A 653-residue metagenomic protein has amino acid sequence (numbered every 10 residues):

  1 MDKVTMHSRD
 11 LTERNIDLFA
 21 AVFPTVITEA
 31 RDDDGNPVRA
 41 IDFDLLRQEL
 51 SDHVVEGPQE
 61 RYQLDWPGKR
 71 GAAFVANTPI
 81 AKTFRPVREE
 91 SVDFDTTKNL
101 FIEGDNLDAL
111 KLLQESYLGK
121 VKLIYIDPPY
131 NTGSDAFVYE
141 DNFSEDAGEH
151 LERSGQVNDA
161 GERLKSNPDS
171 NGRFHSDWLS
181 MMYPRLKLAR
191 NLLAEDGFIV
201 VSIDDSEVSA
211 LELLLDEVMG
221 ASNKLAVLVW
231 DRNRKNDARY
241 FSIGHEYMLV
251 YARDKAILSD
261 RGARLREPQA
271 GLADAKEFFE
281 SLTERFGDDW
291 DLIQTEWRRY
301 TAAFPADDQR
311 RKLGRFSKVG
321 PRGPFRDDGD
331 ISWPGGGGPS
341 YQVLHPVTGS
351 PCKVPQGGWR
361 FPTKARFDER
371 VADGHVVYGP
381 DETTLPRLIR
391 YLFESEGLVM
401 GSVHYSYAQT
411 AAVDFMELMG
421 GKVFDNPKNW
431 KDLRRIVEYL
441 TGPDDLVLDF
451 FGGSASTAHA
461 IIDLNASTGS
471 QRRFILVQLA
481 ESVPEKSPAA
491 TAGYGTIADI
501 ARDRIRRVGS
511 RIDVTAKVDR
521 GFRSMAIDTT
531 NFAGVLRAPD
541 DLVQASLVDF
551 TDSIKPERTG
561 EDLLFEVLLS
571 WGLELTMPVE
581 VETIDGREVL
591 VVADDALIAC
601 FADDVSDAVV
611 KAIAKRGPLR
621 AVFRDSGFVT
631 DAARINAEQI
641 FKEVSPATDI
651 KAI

Functional and structural regions predicted by a protein language model:
M1-Y125, Y130-P184, D308, D381 (+2 more regions): DnaQ-like (DEDDh/DEDDy) 3′-5′ exonuclease domain used for proofreading and 3′-end trimming on nucleic acids
W66, F137, N142-G148, L179 (+2 more regions): Conserved S-adenosyl-L-methionine
L112, S116-Y117, Y125, T283-E417 (+3 more regions): Segments forming glycine/polar-rich beta-alpha architectures that bind adenosine-containing cofactors
L113, G133-F143, E212-L213, V227 (+5 more regions): Short, solvent-exposed loop/turn and secondary-structure capping segments
Y117-V121, R190-D196, E217-L225, Y439-D445 (+3 more regions): Secondary-structure transition/capping motifs at alpha-helix termini and the adjoining loop/turn into the next element
N158, K165-V227, I475, G495-D513 (+1 more regions): Conserved Class I SAM-dependent methyltransferase catalytic core
N236-D307, N531-G534, A538-P539: Flexible, glycine-/basic-rich loop-and-beta segments that form/coincide with the SAM-dependent methyltransferase
D463-I653: PRPP-dependent phosphoribosyltransferase catalytic core
